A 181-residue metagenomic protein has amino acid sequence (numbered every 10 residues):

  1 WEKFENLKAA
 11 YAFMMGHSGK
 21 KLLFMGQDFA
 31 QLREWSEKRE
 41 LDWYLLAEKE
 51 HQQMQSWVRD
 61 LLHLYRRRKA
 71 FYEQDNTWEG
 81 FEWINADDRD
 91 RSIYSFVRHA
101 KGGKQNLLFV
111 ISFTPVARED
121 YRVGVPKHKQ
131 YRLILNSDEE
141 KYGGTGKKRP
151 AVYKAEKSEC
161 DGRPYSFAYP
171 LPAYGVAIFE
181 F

Functional and structural regions predicted by a protein language model:
W1-L23, Q27-F181: Carbohydrate-interacting/catalytic domains
